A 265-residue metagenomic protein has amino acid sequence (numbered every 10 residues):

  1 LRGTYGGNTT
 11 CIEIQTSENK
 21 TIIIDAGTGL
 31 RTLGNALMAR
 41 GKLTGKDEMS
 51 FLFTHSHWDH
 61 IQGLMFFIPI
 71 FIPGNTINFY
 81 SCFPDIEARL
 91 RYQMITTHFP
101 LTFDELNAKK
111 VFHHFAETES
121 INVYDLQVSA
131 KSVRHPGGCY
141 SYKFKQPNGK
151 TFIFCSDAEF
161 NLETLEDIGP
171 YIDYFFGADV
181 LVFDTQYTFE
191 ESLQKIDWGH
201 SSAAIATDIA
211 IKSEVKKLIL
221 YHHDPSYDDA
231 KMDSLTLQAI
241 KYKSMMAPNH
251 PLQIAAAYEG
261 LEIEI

Functional and structural regions predicted by a protein language model:
L1-I153, I172, D229-I265: Binuclear metal-dependent hydrolase catalytic cores
R2, A130-V133, D157-T164, K195-D197: Short, flexible loop segments at the rims of nucleotide/cofactor-binding pockets, characterized by
I12, T16, F154, F160 (+1 more regions): Generic signal for short, ordered secondary-structure residues within or immediately flanking folded domains
I24, T54, F154-S156, F183-T185 (+1 more regions): Active-site flanking residues adjacent to catalytic metal/cofactor-binding acidic residues
G29, H57, R134, E159 (+2 more regions): Catalytic metal-binding/acid-base residues of hydrolase active sites
L162-L252: Cap/insert and terminal regions of metallo-dependent hydrolase folds
